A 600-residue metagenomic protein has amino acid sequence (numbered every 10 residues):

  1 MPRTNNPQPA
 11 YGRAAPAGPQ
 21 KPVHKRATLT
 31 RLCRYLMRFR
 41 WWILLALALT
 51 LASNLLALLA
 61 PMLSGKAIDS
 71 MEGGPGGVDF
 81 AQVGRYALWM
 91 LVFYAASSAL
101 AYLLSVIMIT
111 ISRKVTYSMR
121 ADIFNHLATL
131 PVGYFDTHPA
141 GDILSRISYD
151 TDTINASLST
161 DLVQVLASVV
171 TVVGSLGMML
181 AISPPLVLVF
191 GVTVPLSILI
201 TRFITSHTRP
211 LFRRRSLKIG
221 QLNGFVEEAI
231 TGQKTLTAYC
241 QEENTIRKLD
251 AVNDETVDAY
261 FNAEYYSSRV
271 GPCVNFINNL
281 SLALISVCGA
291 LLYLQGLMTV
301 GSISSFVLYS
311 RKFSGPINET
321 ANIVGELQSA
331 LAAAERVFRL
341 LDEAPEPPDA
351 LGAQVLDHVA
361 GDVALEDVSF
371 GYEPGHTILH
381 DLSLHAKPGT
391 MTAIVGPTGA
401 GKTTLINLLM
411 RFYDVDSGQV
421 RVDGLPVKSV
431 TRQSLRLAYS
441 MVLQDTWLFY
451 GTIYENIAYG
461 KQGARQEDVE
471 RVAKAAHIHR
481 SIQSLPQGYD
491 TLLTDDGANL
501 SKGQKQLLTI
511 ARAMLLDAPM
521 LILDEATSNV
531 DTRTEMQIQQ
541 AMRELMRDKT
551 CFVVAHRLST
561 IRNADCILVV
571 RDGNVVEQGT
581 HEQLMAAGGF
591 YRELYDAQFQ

Functional and structural regions predicted by a protein language model:
M1-A57, E72-M90, L104-M108, S112 (+8 more regions): Membrane-integrated ABC transporters
T28, L36, I68, M108-S112 (+2 more regions): Juxtamembrane loop-to-helix connectors within ABC transporter transmembrane domains
T30-C33, W41-K66, Y86, M90 (+5 more regions): Alpha-helical segments in transporter systems
C33, V132-G133, T151-L158, L162 (+7 more regions): An intracellular "coupling" helix at the cytosolic face of ABC transporter transmembrane type-1 domains
R38, W42-L55, T160-R214, I285-M298 (+1 more regions): Transmembrane helices of ABC transporter permease
G73-P75, D79, R85, M178-P195 (+2 more regions): Helix-loop-helix
D349, L356-Q600: ABC-type nucleotide-binding domain
